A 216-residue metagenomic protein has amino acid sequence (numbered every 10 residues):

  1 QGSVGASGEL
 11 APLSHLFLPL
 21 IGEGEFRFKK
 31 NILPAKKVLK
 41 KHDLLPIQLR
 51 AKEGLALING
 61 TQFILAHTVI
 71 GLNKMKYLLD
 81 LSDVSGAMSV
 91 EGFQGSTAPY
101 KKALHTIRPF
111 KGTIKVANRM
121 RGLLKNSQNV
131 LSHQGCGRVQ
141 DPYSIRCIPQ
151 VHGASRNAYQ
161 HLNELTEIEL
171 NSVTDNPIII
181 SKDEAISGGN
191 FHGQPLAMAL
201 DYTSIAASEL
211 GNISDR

Functional and structural regions predicted by a protein language model:
Q1-I107: Active-site cavity-forming subdomains of large catalytic enzyme subunits
G8-A11, L196, S214: Short, flexible micro-motifs
S14-H15, S208, D215-R216: Small-residue-enriched alpha-helical segments and adjacent helix-cap loops that form tight helix-helix packing
V90-N212: Accessory "access/gating" subregions that flank catalytic or transport cores
